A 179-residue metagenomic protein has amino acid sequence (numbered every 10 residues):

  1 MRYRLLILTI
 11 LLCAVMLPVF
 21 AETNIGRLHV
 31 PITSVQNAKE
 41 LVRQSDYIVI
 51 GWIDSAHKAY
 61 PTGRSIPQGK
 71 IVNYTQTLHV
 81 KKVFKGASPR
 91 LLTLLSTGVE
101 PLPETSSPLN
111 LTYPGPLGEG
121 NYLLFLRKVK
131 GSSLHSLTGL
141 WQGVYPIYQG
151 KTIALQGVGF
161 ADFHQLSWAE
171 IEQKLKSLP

Functional and structural regions predicted by a protein language model:
M1-R2: N-terminal secretory signal peptides that target proteins for export/translocation
L5-A14: Sec-dependent N-terminal signal peptides
C13, L17-P179: Transition segments tied to proteolytic processing and entry into folded domains
